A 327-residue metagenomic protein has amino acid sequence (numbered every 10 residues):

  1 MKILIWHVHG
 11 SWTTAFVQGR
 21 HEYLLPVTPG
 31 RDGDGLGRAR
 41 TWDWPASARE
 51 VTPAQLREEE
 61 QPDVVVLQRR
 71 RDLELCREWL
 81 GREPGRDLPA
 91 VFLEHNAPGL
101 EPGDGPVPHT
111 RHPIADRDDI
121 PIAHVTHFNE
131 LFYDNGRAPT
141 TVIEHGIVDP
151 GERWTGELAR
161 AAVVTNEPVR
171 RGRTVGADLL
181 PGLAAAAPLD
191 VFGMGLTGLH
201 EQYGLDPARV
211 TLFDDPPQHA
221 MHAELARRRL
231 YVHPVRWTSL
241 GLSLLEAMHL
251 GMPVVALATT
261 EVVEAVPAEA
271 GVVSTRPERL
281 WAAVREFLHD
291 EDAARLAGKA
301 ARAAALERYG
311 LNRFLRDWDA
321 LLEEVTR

Functional and structural regions predicted by a protein language model:
R71-V169: Catalytic core of nucleotide-activated saccharide and alditol-phosphate transferases
F132-G136, V148-L205: Conserved catalytic-core segment of nucleotide-activated headgroup transferases in glycan assembly
G198-H219: Nucleotide-activated donor-binding/catalytic signature segment of Leloir-type glycosyltransferases, i.e., the conserved
H222, L245-H249, T260-E264: Short alpha-helical segment that forms part of, or immediately flanks, the ligand-binding pocket in carbohydrate-active
R236: Aromatic "clamp/platform" in nucleotide-sugar-dependent glycosyltransferases that forms part of the donor/acceptor
P253-A256: Short hydrophobic beta-strand element within catalytic cores of glycosyltransferases and related nucleotide-activated
A268-E278, E286-D292: Conserved acidic donor-binding segment of nucleotide-sugar-dependent glycosyltransferases
H289-E323, R327: A charged, aromatic-enriched C-terminal amphipathic alpha-helix characteristic of glycosyltransferases across folds
